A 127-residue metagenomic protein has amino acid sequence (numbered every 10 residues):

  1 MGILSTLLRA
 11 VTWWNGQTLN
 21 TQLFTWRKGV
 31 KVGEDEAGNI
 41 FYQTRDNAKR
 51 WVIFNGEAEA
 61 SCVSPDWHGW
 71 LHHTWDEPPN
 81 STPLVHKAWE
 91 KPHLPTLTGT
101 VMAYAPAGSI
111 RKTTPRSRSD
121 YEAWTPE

Functional and structural regions predicted by a protein language model:
M1-N39, T44-E127: N- and C-terminal low-complexity/disordered segments
